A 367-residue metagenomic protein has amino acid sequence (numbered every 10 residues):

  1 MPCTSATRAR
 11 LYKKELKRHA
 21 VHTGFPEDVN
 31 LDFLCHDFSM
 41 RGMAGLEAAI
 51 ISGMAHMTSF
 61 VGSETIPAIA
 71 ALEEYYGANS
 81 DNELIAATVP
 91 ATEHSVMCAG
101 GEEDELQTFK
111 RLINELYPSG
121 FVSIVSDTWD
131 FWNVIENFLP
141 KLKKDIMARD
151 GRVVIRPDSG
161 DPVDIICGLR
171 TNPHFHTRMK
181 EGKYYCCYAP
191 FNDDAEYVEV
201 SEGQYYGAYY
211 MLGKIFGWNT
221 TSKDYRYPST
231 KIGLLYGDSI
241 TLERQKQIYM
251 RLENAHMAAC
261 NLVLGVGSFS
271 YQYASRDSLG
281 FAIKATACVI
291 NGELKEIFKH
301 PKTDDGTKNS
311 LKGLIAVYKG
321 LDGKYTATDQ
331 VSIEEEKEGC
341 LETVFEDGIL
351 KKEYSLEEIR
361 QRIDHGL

Functional and structural regions predicted by a protein language model:
M1-S222, L242-R244: Buried, small/hydrophobic-residue-enriched core segments of structured protein domains
I113, Y206-Y209, G213, G233 (+2 more regions): Generic hydrophobic alpha-helical scaffold/packing signal
F121-S123, R152-R156, K231-L235, N261-G265: Structural preference for beta-strand elements that scaffold enzyme active sites
L169-H176, P190-Y209, K246-Y249, Y271-I315 (+2 more regions): C-terminal helical cap(s) of enzyme catalytic domains, especially alpha/beta-barrels
G213-G217, T221, Q245, M250-E253 (+2 more regions): Hydrophobic alpha-helix feature that most strongly marks membrane-spanning transmembrane helices and their immediate
L234-L242, V266-S270: Glycine-rich beta-to-alpha transition loops that act as phosphate-gripper elements at the mouths of alpha/beta enzyme
A255-F281: Glycine-rich phosphate-binding active-site loops on the catalytic face of alpha/beta enzymes
S310-L367: Extended hydrophobic packing segments that form well-structured cores
